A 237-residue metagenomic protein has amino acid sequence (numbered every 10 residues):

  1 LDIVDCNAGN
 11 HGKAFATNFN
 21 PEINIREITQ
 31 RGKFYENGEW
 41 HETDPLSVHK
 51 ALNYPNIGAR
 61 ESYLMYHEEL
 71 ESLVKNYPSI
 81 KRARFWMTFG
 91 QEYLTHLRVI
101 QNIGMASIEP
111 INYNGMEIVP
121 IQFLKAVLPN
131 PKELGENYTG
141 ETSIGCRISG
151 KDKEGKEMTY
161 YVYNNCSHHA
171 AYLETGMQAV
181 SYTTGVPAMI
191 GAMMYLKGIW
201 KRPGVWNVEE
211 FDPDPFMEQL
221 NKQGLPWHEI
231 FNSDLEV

Functional and structural regions predicted by a protein language model:
L1-V237: C-terminal catalytic/substrate-binding lobe primarily of soluble NAD(P)-dependent oxidoreductases
